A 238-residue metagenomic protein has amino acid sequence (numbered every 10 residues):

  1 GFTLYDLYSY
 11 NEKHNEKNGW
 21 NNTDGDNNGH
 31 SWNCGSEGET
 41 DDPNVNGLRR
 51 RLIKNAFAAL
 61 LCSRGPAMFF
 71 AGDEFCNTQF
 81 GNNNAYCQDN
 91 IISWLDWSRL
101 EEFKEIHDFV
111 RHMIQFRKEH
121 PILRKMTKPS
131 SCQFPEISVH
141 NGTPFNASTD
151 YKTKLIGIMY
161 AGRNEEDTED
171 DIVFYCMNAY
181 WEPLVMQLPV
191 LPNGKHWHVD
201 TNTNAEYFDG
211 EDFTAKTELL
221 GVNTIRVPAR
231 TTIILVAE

Functional and structural regions predicted by a protein language model:
G1-N46, N141: Alpha-amylase-like alpha-glycosidases and glucanotransferases acting on alpha-linked glucans and related
T40-K54, A59-F69, D73-E238: Carbohydrate-interacting/catalytic domains
